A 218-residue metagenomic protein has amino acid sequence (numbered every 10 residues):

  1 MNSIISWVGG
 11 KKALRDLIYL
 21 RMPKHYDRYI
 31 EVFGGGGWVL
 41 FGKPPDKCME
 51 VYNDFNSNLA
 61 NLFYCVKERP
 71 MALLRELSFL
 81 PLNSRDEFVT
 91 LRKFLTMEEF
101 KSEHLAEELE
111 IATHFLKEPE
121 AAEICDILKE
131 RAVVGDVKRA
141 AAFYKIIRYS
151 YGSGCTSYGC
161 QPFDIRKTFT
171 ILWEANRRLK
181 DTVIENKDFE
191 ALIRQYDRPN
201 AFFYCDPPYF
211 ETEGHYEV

Functional and structural regions predicted by a protein language model:
M1-G34, W38-V39, P45: S-adenosyl-L-methionine
V8-A13, R166, V183-K187, V218: Conserved phosphate-coordination/catalytic loops
I18, Y29-K43, Y52-N56, Y144-Y151 (+2 more regions): Conserved proline-anchored active-site loop of SAM-dependent methyltransferases that bridges a beta-strand
P23-D27, P45-M49, K180, D197-N200: Short glycine/proline-enriched coil/turn segments at helix->beta-strand junctions
P45-V183: Class I S-adenosyl-L-methionine-dependent methyltransferase module
A60, R194, T212: Conserved protein kinase catalytic core
S157-Q161, Y209-V218: Mobile active-site "lid"/loop adjacent to the S-adenosyl-L-methionine
I171-Y204: A mid-sequence, solvent-exposed acidic-amphipathic segment
